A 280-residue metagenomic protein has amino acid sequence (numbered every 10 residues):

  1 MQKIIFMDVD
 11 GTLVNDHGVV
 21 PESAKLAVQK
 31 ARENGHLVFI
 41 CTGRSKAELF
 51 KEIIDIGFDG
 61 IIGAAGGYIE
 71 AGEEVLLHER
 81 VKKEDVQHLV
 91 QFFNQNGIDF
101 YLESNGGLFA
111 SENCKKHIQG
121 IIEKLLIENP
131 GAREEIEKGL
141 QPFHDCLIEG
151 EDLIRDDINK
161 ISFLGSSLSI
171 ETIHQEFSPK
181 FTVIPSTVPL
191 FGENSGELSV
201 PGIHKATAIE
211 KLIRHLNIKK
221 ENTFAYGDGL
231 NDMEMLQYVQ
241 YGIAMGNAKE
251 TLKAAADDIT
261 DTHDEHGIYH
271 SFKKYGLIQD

Functional and structural regions predicted by a protein language model:
M1-I4, D8, V20-E22, S195-D280: Mg2+-dependent phosphoryl-transfer enzymes with acidic/Ser/Thr/Gly-rich catalytic loops
H17-I127: Active-site phosphate-binding/coordination module
A24, L49-I53, I173, L252 (+1 more regions): Hydrophobic packing residues within well-ordered alpha-helices of enzyme cores
I56-G57, A65, F177-K180, Y238-V239 (+1 more regions): Short, structured coil segments at secondary-structure junctions
F58-G66, T182-S186, G242-G246, T260-T262: Short hydrophobic/aromatic-enriched beta-strand-loop microsegments
G107-F224: Conserved acidic, metal-coordinating active-site core of Asp-based, Mg2+-dependent phosphoryl-transfer enzymes
